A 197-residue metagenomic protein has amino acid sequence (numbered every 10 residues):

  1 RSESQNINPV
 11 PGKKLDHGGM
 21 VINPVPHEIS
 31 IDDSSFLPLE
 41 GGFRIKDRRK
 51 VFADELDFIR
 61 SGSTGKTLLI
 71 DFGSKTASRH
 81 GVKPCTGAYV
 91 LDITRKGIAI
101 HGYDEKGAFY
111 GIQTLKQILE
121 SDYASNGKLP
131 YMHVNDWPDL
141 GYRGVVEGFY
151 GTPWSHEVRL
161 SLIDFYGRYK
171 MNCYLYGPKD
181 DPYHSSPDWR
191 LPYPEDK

Functional and structural regions predicted by a protein language model:
R1-N135: Acidic, contiguous N-terminal accessory segments
P84-K197: Feature activates predominantly on carbohydrate-active enzymes
